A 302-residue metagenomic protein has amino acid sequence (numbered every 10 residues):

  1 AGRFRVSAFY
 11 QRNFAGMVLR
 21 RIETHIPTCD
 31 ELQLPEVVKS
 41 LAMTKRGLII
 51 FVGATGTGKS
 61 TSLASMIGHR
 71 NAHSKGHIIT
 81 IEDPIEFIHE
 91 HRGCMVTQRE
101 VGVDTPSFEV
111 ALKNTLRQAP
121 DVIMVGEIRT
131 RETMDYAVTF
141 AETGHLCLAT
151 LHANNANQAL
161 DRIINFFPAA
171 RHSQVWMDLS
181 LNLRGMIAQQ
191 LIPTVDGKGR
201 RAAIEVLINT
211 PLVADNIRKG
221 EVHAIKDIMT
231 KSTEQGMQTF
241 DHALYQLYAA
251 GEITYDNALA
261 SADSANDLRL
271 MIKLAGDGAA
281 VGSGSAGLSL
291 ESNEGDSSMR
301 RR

Functional and structural regions predicted by a protein language model:
A1-R302: Short, flexible helix-loop junctions that flank or precede catalytic/ligand sites
